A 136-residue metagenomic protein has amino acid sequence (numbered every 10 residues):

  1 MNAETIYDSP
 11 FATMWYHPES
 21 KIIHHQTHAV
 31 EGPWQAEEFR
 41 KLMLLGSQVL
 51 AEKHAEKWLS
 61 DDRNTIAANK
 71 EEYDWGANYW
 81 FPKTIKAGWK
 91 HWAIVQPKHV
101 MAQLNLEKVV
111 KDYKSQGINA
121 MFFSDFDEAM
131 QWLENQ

Functional and structural regions predicted by a protein language model:
M1-Q136: Amphipathic, Lys/Arg-enriched alpha-helical "gate/interface" segment within cytosolic domains that mediates
